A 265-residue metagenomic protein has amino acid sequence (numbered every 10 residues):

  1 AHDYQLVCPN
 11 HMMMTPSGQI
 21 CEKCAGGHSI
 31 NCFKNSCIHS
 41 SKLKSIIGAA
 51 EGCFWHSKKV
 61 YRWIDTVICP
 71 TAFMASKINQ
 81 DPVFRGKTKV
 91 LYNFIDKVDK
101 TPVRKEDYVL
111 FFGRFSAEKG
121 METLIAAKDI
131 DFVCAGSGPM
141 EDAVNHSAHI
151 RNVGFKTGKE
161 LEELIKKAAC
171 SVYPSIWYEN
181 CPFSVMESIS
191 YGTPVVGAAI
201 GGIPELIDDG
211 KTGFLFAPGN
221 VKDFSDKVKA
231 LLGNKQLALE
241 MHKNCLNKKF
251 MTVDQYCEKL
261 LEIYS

Functional and structural regions predicted by a protein language model:
G26-D99: Donor nucleotide-sugar binding/catalytic pocket of nucleotide-sugar-dependent glycosyltransferases
I68, I95, T101-V133: Conserved donor-binding/catalytic core segment of Leloir-type glycosyltransferases
D142-E163: Nucleotide-activated donor-binding/catalytic signature segment of Leloir-type glycosyltransferases, i.e., the conserved
A143-N145, I200-G210, F214-L215: Short acidic/histidine- and often glycine-rich active-site loop of Leloir-type glycosyltransferases that engages
E162, N180, V185-S190, P204-E205 (+1 more regions): Short alpha-helical segment that forms part of, or immediately flanks, the ligand-binding pocket in carbohydrate-active
K166-N180, T193: Acidic donor-binding loop of glycosyltransferase active sites
I176, T193, G197-P204, P218-G219: Short glycine-rich donor-binding/catalytic loop of glycosyltransferases that coordinates the nucleotide-sugar
T212, D223, A230, L237-M251 (+1 more regions): A short, well-ordered alpha-helix in the C-terminal region of glycosyltransferases
